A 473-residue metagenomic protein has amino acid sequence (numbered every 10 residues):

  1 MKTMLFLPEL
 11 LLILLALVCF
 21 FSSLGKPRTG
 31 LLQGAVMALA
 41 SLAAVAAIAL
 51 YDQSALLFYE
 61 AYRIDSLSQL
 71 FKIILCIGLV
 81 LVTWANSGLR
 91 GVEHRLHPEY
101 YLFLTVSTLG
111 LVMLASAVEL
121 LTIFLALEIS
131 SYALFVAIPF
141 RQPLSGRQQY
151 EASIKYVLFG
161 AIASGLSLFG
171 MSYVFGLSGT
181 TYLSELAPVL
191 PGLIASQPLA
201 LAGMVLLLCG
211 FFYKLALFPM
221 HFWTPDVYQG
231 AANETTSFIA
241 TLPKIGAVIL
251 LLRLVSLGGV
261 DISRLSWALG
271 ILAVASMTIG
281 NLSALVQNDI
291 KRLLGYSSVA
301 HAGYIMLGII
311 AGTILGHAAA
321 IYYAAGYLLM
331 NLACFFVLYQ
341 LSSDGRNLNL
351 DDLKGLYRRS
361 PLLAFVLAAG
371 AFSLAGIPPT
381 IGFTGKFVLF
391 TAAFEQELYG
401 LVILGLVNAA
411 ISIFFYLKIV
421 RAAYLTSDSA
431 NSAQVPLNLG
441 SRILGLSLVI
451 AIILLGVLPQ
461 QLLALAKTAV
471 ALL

Functional and structural regions predicted by a protein language model:
M1-L473: Alpha-helical transmembrane segments of multi-pass membrane proteins predominantly involved in bioenergetics
